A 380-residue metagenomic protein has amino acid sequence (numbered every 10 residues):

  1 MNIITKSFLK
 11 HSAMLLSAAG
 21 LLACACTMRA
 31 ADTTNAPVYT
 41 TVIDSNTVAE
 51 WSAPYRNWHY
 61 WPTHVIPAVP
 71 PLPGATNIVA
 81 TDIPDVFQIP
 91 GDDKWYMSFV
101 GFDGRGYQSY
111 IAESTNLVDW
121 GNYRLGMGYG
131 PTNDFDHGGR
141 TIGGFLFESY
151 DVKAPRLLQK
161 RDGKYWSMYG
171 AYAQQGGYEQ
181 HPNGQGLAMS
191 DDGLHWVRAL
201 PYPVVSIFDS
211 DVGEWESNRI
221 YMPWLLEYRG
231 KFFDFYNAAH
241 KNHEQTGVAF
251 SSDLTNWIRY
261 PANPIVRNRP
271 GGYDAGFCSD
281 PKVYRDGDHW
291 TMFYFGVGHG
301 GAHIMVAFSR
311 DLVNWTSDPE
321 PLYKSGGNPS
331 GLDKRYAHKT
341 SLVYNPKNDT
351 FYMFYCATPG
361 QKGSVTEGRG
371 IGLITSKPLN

Functional and structural regions predicted by a protein language model:
M1-L9: N-terminal secretory signal peptides that target proteins for export/translocation
L9-K10, P84: Residue-level micro-sites within transmembrane alpha helices that shape and flank functional polar/acidic positions
S12-C24: Bacterial N-terminal signal peptides
T27-R29: Sec/Tat signal peptide C-region and signal peptidase I cleavage site
A31-N380: Carbohydrate-active catalytic/glycan-binding domains of CAZyme proteins, especially the secreted or lumenal ectodomains
